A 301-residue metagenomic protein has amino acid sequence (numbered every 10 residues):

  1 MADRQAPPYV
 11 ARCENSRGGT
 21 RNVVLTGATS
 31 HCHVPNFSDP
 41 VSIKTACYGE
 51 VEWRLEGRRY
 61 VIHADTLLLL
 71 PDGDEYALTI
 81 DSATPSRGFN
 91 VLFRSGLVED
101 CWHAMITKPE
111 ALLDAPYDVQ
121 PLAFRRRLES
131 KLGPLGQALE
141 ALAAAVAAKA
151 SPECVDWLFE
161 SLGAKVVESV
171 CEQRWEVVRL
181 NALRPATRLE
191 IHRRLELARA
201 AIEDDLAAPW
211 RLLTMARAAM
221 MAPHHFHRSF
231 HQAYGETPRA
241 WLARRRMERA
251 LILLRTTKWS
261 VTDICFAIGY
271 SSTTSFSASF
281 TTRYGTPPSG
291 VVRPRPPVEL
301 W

Functional and structural regions predicted by a protein language model:
A6-A115, A147-E153: N-terminal regulatory/effector-sensing and dimerization cores that precede helix-turn-helix DNA-binding domains
C47, E52, L70, K131-L139 (+6 more regions): Hydrophobic/basic alpha-helical segments enriched in Actinobacteria
C101, L162-V170, F230, L254: Hydrophobic recognition helices of helix-based DNA-binding modules
D118-A200: An amphipathic alpha-helical interaction segment
A148, A208, T257-K258, G269: Flexible coil/turn residues that form the inter-helical turn or adjacent wing/linker of helix-turn-helix
E168-L189, L197-E248, C265-P294: Basic/polar phosphate-binding segments, predominantly the helix-turn-helix DNA-binding elements of transcriptional
D263, P297-W301: Intrinsically disordered, low-complexity basic tails/linkers immediately adjacent to helix-turn-helix/homeobox/MYB/SANT
